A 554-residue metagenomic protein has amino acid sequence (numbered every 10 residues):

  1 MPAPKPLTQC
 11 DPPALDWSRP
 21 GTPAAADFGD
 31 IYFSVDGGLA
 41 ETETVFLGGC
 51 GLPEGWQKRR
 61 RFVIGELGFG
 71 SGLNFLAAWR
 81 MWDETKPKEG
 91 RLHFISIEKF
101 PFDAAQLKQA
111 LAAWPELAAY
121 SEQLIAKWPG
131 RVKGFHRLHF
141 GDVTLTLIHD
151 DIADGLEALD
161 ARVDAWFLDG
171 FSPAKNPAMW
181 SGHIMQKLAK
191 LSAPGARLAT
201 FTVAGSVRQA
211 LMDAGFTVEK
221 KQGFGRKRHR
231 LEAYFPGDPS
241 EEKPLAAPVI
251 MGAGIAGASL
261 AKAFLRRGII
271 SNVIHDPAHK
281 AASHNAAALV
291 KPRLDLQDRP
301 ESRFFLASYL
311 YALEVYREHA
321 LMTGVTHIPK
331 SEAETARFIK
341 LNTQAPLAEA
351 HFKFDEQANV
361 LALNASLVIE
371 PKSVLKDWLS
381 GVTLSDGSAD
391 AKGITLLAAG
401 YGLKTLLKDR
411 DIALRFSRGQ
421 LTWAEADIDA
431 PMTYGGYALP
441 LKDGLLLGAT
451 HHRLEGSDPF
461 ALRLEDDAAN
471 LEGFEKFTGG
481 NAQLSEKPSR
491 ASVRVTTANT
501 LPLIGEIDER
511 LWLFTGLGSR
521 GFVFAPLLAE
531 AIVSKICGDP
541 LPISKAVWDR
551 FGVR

Functional and structural regions predicted by a protein language model:
W56-R162: The AdoMet/dcAdoMet-binding core of the Class I SAM-like
K99, R266-N285: Glycine-rich FAD pyrophosphate-binding loop
A246-N272: N-terminal Rossmann-like FAD-binding beta1-loop-alpha1 element of flavoenzymes
N285, L294-E301, D427-E509: Active-site lid/adjacent beta-loop-alpha segment flanking the redox-cofactor pocket in flavoenzymes
L289-V360: Dinucleotide-binding Rossmann-like beta1-alpha1 core, especially the glycine-rich loop that anchors the ADP
L361-S388, I394, A398-A399, T405: Helical element adjacent to the flavin cofactor pocket in flavoenzyme catalytic cores
D377, L484-R554: C-terminal catalytic lobe of FAD-dependent flavoproteins
G393-T433, F460-L464, G480-A482: Central helical "cap/lid" subdomain
